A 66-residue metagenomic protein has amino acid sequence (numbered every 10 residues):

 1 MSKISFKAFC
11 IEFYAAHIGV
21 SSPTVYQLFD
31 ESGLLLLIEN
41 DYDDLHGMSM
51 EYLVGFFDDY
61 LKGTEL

Functional and structural regions predicted by a protein language model:
M1-L66: C-terminal alpha-helical interaction appendages
